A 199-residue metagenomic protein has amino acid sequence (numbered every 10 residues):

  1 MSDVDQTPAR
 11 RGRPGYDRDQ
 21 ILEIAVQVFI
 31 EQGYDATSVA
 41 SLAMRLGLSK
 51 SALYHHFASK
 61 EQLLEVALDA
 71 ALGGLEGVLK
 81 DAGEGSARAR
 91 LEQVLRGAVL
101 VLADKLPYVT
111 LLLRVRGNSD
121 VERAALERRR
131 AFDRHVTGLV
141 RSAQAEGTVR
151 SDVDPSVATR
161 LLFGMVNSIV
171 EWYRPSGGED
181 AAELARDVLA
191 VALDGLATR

Functional and structural regions predicted by a protein language model:
M1-Q32, A36-L48, E61-E65, E183: Basic, helix-initiating cap at the start of DNA-binding domains
S51: Key DNA-contact positions within bacterial/archaeal DNA-binding proteins
Y54-F57, E61: A short His-aromatic
V66, G77-K105, P155, T159-L162: Hydrophobic alpha-helical connector segments
G73-E76, V121-E146, S156-R160, G164 (+1 more regions): Amphipathic alpha-helical packing segments from all-alpha helical-bundle domains
L102-E122, T137-G138: Amphipathic alpha-helical segments used for helix-helix packing
T148-S151, L196: Core catalytic ATP-binding domain of two-component histidine kinases
